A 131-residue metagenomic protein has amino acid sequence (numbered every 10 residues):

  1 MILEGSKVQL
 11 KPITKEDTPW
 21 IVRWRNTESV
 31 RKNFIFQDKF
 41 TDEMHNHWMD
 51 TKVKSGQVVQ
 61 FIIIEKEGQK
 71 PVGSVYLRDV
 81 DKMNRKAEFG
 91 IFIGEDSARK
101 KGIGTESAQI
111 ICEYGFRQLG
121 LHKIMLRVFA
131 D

Functional and structural regions predicted by a protein language model:
M1-H47: A short, well-structured alpha-helix characteristic of acyl/acetyltransferase catalytic modules
M1-T18, Q60, K66-D131: Acyl-donor (CoA/ACP) binding surface of acyl/acetyltransferases
E28-S29, G56, L119: Structural motif
F40-E43, K52-K54, I93-G94: Juxtamembrane/interface motifs at transmembrane-helix termini
W48-D50, L77: Short, P/G- and charge-enriched loop/turn segments at secondary-structure junctions
D50-I62: A short helix-loop-beta-strand connector motif used in the catalytic cores of GNAT acetyltransferases and, in some
